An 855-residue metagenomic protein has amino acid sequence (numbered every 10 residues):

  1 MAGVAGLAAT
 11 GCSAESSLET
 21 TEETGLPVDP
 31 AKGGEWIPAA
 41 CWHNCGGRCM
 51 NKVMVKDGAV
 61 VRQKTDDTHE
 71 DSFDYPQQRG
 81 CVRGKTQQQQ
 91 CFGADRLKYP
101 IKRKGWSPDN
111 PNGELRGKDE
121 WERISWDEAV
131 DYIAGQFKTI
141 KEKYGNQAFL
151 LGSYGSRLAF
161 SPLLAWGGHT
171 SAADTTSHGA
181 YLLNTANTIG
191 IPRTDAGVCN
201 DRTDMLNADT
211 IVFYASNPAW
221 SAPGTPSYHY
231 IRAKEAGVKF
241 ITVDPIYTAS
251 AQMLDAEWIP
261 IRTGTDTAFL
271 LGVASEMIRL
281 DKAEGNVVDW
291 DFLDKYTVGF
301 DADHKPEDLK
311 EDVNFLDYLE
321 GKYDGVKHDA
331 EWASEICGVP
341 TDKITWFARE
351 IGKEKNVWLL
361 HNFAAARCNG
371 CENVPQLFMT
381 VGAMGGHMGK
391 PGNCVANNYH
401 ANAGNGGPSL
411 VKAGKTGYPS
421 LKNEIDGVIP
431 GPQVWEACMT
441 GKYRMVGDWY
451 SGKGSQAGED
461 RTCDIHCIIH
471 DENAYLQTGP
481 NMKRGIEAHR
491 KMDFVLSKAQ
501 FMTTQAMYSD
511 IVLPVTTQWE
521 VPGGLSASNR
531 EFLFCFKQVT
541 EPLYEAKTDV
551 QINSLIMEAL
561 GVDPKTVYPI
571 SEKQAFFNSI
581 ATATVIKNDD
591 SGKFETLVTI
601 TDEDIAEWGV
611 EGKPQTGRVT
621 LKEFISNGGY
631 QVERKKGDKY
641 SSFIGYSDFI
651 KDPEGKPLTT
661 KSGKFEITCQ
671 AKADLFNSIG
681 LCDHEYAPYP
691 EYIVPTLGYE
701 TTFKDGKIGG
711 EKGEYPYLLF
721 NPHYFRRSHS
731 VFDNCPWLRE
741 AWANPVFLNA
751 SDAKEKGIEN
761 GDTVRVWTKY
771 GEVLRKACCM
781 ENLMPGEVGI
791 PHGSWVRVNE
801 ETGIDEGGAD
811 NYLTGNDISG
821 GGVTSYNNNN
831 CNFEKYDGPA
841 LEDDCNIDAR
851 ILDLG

Functional and structural regions predicted by a protein language model:
M1-A283, V313, P340, E558 (+3 more regions): N-terminal export/assembly segments and adjacent metallocofactor-ligating motifs of anaerobic energy-metabolism
G6-L7, A172, A283-W290, I344-T345 (+9 more regions): Acidic/polar loop patches that form or flank catalytic/metal-binding clefts of enzymes that bind anionic ligands
R96-E128, L280-T341, N423, V428 (+6 more regions): N-terminal leader/propeptide and maturation segments of large enzyme subunits in energy/redox metabolism and hydrolases
F160-T242, A268, T380-M507, T517-G523 (+1 more regions): Extended redox/cofactor-interaction regions of prokaryotic respiratory oxidoreductases
I246-A249, T503-F536: Flexible glycine/proline-rich, aromatic-decorated loop/lid segments
L254-I261, E531-L543: Short beta-alpha connecting loops at secondary-structure transitions that line or flank enzyme active sites
E311-Y443: Active-site phosphate/pyrophosphate-binding segments
D549-E611, S730-F732, P736-G855: Long, contiguous, secondary-structure-rich segments that constitute the structural scaffold of globular domains
